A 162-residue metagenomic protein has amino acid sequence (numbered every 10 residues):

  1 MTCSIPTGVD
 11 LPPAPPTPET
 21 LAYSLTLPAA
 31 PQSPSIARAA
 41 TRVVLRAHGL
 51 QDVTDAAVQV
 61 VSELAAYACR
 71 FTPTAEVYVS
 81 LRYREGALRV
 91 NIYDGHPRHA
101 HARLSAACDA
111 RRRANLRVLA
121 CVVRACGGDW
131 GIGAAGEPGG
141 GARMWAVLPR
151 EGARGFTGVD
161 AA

Functional and structural regions predicted by a protein language model:
M1-A56: Bergerat-fold GHKL ATPase/HATPase_c domain
M1-S24, C69-A162: Conserved beta-strand-loop-beta-strand hairpin that lines the nucleotide-binding pocket of ATP/GTP-utilizing enzymes
S35-R38, R42, V58, S62 (+2 more regions): Conserved terminal C-lobe alpha helix of the protein kinase catalytic domain
H48, T54-V58, S62, N91-Y93 (+1 more regions): A general secondary-structure boundary signal
D52-V77: Conserved ATP-binding N-box helix of the HATPase_c
